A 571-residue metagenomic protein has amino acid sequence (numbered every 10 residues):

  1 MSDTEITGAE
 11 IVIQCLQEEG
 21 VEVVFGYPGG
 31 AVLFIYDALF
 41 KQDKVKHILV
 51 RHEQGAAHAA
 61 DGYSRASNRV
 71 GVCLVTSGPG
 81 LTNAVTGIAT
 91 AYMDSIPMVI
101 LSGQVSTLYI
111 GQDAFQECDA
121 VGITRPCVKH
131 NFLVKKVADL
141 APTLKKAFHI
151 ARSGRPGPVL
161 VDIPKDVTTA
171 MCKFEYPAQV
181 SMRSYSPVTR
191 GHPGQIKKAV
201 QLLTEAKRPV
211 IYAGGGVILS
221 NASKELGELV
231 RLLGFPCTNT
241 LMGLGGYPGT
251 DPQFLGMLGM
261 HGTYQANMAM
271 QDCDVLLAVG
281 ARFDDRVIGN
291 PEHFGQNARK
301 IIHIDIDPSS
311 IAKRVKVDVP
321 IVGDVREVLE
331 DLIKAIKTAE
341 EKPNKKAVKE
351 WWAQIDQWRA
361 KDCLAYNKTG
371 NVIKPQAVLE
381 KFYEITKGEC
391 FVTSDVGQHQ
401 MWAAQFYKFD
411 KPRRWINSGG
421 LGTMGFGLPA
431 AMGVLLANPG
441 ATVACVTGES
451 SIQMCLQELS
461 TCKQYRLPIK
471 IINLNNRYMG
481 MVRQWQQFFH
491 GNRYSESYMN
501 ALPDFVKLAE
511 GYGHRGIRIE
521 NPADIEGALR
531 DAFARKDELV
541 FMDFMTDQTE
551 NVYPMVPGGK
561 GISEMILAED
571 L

Functional and structural regions predicted by a protein language model:
S2-D3, A138, F174, Q201 (+5 more regions): Phosphate/pyrophosphate-binding active-site segments
S2-P343, I385-G388, P468-I471, F489 (+2 more regions): N-terminal alpha/beta PP-like core and its mobile active-site loop of ThDP/TPP-dependent enzymes
A9-I13, Q17-E22, I35-L39, A353-V434: Active-site diphosphate/adenylate-binding microenvironment
Y27-G29, I48-H58, C73-G80, K135-K136 (+7 more regions): Active-site nucleophile and cofactor-binding loops and adjacent substrate-binding regions of central metabolic enzymes
F115-Q116, N267, A312-R314, P320-V322 (+2 more regions): Thiamine diphosphate
L160, H303, T393, V446-T447: Generic enzyme active-site microenvironment
D162-V167, G397-Q400, D547: A glycine-rich phosphate-binding loop feature that marks nucleotide/adenosyl-phosphate handling sites
G214-I218, K368, G448-S450: Conserved short loop/turn motifs at secondary-structure junctions
